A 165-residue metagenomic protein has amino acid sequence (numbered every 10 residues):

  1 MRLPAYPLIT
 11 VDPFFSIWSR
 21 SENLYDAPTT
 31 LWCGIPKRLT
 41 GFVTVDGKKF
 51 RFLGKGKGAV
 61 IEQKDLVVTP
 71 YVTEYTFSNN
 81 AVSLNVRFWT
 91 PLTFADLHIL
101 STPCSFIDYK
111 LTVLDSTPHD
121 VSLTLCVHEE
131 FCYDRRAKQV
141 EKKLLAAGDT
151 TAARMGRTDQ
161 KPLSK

Functional and structural regions predicted by a protein language model:
M1-K165: Accessory carbohydrate-recognition regions in carbohydrate-active enzymes
